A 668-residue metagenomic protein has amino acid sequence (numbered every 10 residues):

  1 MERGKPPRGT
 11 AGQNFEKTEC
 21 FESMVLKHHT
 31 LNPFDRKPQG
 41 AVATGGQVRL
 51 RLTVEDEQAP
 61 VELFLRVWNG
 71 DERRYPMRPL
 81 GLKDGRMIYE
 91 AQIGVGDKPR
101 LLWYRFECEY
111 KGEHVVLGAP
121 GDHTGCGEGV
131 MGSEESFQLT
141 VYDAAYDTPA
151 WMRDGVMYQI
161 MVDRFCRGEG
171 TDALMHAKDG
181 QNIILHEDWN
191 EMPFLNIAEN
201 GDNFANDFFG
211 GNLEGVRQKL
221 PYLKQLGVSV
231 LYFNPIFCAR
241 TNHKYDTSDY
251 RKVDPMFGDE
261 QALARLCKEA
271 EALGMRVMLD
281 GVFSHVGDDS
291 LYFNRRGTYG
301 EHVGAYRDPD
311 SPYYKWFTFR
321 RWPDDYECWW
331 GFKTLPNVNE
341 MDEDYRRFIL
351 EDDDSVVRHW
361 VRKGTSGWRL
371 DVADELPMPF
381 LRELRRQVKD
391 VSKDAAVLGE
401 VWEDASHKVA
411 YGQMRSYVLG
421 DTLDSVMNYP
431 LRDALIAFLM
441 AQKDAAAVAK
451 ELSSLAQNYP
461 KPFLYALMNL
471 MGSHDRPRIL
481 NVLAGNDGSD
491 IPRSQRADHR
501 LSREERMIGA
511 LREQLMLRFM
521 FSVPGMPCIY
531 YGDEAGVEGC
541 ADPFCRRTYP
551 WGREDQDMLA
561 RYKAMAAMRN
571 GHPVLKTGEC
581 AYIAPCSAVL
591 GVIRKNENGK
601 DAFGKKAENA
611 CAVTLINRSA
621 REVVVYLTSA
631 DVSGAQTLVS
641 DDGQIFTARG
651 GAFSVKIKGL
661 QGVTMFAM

Functional and structural regions predicted by a protein language model:
E2-D154, Y158-Q159: Glycan-association/targeting regions that enable binding to alpha-glucans and other polysaccharides
L52, I160, L223, F233 (+10 more regions): Conserved, mostly hydrophobic/aromatic
D56, R649-M668: C-terminal beta-strand-rich structural cap/linker in extracellular carbohydrate-active enzymes
A59-G70, L102-Y104, E622-I645: Beta-strand-rich binding/interaction modules
M161-V230, I236-K363, L384-D390, H407: Substrate-binding/active-site clefts of carbohydrate-active enzymes
D163, Y411-G412, S425, M468-L501 (+1 more regions): Aromatic/acidic polysaccharide-binding cleft in carbohydrate-active enzymes
C267-R276, S284-H285, S290-E301, V356 (+6 more regions): Active-site-proximal helices and loops of the catalytic beta/alpha 8
I583-V632: Carbohydrate-binding surface patches
